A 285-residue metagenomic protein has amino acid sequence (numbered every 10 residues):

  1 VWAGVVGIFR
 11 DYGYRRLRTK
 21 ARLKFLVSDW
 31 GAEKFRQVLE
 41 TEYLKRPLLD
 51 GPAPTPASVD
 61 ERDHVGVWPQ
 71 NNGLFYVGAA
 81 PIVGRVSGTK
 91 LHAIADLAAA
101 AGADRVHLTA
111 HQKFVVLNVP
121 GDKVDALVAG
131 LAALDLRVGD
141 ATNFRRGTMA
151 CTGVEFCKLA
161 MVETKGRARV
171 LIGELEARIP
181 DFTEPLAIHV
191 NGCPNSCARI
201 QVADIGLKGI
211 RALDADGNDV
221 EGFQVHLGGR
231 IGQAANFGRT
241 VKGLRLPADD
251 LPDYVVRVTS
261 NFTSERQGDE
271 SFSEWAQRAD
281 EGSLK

Functional and structural regions predicted by a protein language model:
V1-K285: Peripheral terminal and linker regions in Fe-S/redox and tRNA-modifying enzymes
